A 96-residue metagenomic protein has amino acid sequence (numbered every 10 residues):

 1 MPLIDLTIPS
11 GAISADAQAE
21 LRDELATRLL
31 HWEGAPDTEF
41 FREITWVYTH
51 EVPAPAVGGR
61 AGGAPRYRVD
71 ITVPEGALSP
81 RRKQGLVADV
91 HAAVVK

Functional and structural regions predicted by a protein language model:
M1-K96: A domain-level signal for the structural core that forms small-molecule/cofactor-binding pockets and catalytic centers
